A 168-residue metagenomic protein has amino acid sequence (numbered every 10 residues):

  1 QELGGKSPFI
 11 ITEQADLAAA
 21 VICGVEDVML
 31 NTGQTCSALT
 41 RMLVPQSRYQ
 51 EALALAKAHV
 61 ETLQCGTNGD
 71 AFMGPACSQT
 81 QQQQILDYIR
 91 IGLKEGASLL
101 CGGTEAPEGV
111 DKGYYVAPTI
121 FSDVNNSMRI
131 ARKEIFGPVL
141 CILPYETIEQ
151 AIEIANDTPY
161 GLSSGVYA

Functional and structural regions predicted by a protein language model:
Q1-N125, T147-E149, E153-I154: ALDH superfamily catalytic-core signature
E95-C101, Y160-A168: Bilobed periplasmic-binding protein-like "clamshell/Venus-flytrap" ligand-binding domains
A131: Short, solvent-exposed loop/beta-turn-alpha elements that line the ligand-binding surface or hinge of extracytoplasmic
E134-I135: Short, surface-exposed loop/turn microsegments at beta-strand edges and helix-strand junctions
P138: Glycine-rich nucleotide-phosphate-binding loops and adjacent flexible coil segments
C141-L143: Active-site donor-binding acidic/aromatic loop of nucleotide-activated sugar and phosphosugar transferases involved
I154-Y160: Junctions where cytoplasmic loops transition into the N-terminal start of transmembrane alpha-helices in multi-pass
